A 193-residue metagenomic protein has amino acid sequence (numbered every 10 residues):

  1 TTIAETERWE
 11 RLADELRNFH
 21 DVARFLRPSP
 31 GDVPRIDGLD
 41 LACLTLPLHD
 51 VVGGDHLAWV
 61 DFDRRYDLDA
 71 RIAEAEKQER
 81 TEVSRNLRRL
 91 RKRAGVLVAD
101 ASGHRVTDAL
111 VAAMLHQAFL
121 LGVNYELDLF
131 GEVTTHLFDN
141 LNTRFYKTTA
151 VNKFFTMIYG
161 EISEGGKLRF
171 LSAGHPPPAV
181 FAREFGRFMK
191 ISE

Functional and structural regions predicted by a protein language model:
E5-E193: … and, occasionally, acidic/histidine-rich disordered N-termini of signaling adaptors
